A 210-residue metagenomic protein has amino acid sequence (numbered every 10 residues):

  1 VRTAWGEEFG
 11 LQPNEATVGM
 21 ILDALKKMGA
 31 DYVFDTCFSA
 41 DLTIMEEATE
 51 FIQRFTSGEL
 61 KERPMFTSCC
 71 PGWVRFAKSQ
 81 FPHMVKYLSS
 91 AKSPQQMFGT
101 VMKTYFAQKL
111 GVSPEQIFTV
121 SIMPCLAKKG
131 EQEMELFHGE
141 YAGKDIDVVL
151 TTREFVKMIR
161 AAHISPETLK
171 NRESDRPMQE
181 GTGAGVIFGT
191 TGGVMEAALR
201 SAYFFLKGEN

Functional and structural regions predicted by a protein language model:
V1-N210: Iron-sulfur-associated redox domains of electron-transfer enzymes in respiratory and anaerobic energy metabolism
